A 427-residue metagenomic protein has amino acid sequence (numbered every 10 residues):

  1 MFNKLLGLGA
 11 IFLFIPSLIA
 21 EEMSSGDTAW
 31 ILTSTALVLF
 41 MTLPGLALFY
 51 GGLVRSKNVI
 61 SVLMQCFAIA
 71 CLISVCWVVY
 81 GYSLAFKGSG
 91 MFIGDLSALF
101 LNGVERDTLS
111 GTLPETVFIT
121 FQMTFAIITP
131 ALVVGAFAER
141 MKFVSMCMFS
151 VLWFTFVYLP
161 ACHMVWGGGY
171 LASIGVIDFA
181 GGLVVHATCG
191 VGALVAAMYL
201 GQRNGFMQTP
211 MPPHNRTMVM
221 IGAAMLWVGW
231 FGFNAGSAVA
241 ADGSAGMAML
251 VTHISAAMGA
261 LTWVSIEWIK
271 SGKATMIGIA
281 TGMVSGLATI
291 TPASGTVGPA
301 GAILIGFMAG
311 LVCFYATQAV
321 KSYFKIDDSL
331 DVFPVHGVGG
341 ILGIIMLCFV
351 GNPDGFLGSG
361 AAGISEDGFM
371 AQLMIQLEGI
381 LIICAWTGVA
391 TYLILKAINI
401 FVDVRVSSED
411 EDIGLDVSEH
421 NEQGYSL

Functional and structural regions predicted by a protein language model:
M1-A20: N-terminal secretory/membrane targeting signals
I19-L427: Glycine- and aromatic-enriched membrane alpha-helices
